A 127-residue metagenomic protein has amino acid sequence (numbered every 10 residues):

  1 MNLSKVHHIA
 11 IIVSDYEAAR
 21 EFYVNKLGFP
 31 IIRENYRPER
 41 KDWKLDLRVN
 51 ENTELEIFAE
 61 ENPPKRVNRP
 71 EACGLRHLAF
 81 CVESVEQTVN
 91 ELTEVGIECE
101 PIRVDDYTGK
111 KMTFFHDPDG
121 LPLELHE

Functional and structural regions predicted by a protein language model:
M1-A18, L75-L78: N-terminal beta-strand motif that seeds the catalytic metal site of vicinal oxygen chelate
M1-N2, N35, D46-R48, V89-E127: Vicinal oxygen chelate
I12-E54: Core segments of cupin and vicinal oxygen chelate
F22, E86-E91: Short amphipathic alpha-helices within nucleic acid-binding modules
I32-E34, K41-D42, N62-N68, P101: A short, acidic/glycine-rich surface segment
K41, G74, G109: Exposed loop/turn and edge beta-strand positions of beta-sandwich/beta-sheet ligand-binding modules
N50-E54, N62-P63, V85-E86: Short, charged/polar surface micro-motifs in flexible loops or helix N-caps
E71-E86: Mid-chain, well-packed structural core segment of small domains
